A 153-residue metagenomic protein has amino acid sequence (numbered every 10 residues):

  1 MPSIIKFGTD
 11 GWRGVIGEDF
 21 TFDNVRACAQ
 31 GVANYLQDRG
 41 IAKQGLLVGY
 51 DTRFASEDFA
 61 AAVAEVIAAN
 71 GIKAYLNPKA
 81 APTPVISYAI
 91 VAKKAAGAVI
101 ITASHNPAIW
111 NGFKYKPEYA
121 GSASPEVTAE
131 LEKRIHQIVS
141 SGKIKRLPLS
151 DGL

Functional and structural regions predicted by a protein language model:
M1-L153: Gly/Ser-rich phosphate-binding catalytic loop and adjacent alpha/beta segment that cradle a phosphoryl group at enzyme
